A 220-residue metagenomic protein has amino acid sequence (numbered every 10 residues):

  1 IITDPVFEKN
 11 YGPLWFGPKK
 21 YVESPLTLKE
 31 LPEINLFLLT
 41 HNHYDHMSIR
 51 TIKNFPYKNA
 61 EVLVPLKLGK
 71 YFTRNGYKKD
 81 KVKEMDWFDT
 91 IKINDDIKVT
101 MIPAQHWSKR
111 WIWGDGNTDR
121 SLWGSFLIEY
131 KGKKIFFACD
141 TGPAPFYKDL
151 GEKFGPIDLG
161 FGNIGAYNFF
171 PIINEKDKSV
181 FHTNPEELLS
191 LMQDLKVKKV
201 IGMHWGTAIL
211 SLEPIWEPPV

Functional and structural regions predicted by a protein language model:
I1-T3, I135-F137: Residue-level marker for buried hydrophobic side chains located in beta-strands that build the well-ordered beta-sheet
I2-N42, I49-N54, S108-T118, A144-G155: Pre-active-site segment of Zn-dependent metallo-hydrolases
T3, E61-L63, K79-W87, D158-N163: Short hydrophobic/aromatic-enriched beta-strand-loop microsegments
D4, H41, S48, V99 (+3 more regions): Divalent metal-coordination and catalytic microenvironments
P5-F7, N42, L68, A104-H106 (+3 more regions): Active-site metal-binding loops of divalent metal-dependent hydrolases
Y11, M47, F72, K109 (+2 more regions): Glycine/Thr-rich phosphate-binding loops of Rossmann-like dinucleotide-binding domains
E61, K67-K70, K134, G142-V220: Cap/insert and terminal regions of metallo-dependent hydrolase folds
V64-K133, V220: Metallo-beta-lactamase
